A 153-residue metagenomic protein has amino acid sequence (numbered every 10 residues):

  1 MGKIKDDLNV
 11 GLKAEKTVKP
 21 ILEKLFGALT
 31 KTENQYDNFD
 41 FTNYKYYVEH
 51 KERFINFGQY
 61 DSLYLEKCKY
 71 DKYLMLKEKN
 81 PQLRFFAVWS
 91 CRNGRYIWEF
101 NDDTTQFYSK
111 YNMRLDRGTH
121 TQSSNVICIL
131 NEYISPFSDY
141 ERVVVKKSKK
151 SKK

Functional and structural regions predicted by a protein language model:
M1-E33: Acidic-basic catalytic patches of nuclease active cores, encompassing PD-(D/E)XK and other metal-cofactor nuclease
L22, F41-N56: Conserved catalytic cores of phosphodiester-cleaving nucleases, focusing on short active-site segments
L25-G27, N43-Y46, P81-Q82: Short glycine/proline-enriched coil/turn segments at helix->beta-strand junctions
D37: Beta-rich catalytic cores
D40-F41, A87: Short beta-strand scaffold segments in enzyme catalytic cores
R53-E78: Mg2+/Mn2+-dependent nuclease catalytic core
M75-T104: Nucleic-acid nuclease catalytic cores
Y96-K153: Intrinsically disordered, low-complexity terminal regions enriched in charged/polar residues
